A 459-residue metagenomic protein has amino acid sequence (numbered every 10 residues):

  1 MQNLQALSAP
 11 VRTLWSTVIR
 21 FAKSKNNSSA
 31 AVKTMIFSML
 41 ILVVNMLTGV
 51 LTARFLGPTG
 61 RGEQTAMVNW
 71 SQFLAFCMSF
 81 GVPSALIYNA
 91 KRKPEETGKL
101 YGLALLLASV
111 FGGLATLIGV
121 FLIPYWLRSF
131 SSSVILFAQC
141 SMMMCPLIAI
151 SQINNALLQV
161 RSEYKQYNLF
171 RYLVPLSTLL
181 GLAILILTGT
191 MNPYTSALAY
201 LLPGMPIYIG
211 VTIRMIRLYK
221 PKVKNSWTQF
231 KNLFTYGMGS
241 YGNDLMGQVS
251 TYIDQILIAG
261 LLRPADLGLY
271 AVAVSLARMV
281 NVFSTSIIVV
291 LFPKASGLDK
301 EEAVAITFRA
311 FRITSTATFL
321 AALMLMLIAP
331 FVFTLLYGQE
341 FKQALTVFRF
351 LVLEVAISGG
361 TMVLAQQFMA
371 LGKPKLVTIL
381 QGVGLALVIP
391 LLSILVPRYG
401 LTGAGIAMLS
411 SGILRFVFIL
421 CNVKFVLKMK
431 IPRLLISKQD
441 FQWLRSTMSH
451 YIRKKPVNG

Functional and structural regions predicted by a protein language model:
N3-S16, K23-P83, V120, L179 (+4 more regions): Signature of the first transmembrane helix
L7-P10, A30-I41, A66-M67, S71-P124 (+2 more regions): Membrane-water interface segments that mark the loop-to-transmembrane alpha-helix transition
A9-S24, K165, G189, P193-A199 (+4 more regions): Interhelical loop/hinge segments that connect adjacent transmembrane helices in multipass membrane
I19, K23, N27, T59-G62 (+2 more regions): Interfacial segments at transmembrane-helix termini and the short loops linking adjacent helices
A30-M46, V174, A199-V211, M215 (+3 more regions): Transmembrane helical elements of multi-pass membrane transporters/channels
V50, M78-E95, V160, A277-E301 (+1 more regions): Helix-loop junctions and terminal segments of transmembrane helices in multi-pass membrane transport/translocation
N89, L147-F170, V352-L380: Membrane-interface junctions at transmembrane-helix termini in multi-pass inner-membrane proteins
Q139, N168-R217, V274, L387 (+1 more regions): Hydrophobic alpha-helical transmembrane segments
